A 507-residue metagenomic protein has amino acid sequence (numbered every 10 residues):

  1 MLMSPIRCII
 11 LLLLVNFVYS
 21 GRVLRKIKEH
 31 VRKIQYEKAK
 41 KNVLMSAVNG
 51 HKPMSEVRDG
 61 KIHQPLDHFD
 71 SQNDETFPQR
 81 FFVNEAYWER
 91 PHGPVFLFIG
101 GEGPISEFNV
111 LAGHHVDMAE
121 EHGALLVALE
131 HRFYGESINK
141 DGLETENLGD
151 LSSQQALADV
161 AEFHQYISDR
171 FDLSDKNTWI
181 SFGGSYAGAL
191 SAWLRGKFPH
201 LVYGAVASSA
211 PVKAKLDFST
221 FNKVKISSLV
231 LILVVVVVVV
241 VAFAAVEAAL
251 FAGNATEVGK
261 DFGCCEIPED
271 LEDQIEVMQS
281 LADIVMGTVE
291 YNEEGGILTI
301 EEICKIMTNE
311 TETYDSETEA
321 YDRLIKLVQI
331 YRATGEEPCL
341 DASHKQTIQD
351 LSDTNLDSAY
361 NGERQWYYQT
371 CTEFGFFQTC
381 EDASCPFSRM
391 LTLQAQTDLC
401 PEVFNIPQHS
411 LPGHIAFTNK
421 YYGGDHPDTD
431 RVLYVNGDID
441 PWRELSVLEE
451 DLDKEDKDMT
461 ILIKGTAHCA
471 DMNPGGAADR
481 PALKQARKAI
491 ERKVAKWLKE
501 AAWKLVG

Functional and structural regions predicted by a protein language model:
L2-L125, L143, D150, R492-G507: Catalytic-loop region of hydrolases
E121-I138: Conserved alpha/beta-hydrolase
F133-N147, L216, D471-M472: Glycine-rich "HGGG/HGxG" loop immediately N-terminal to the catalytic nucleophile of the alpha/beta-hydrolase
L148-R170: Alpha/beta-hydrolase active-site loop
L173-S185: Alpha/beta-hydrolase fold nucleophile elbow
S185-P199, A205, V212: Short glycine-enriched nucleophile-adjacent loop and the immediately C-terminal alpha-helix near the catalytic center
H200-T308, E312, S316: A catalytic-pocket lid/entrance helix-loop region that shapes and gates access to the active site across common
V237, Q279-G507: C-terminal subdomain of alpha/beta-hydrolase-fold enzymes, centered on the catalytic histidine and its supporting
